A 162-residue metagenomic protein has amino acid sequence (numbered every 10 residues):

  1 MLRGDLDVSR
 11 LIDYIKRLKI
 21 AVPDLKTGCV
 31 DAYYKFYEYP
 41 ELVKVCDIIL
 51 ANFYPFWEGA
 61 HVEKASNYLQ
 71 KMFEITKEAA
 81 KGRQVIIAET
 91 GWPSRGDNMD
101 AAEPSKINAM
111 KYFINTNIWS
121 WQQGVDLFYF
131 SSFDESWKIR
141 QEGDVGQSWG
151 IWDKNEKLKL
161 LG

Functional and structural regions predicted by a protein language model:
M1-L6, Y37, I87: Active-site groove signature of glycoside hydrolases
V8-K19, L69-K77, F113-N117: Generic structural signal for well-ordered alpha-helices, preferentially at hydrophobic/aromatic core positions
K19-C29, G82-V85: Short beta-strand/loop segments at the ligand-binding rim of alpha/beta enzyme cores
I20, P40-V45, E78-K81, W121: Acidic (Asp/Glu)-rich catalytic clusters
D31-Y68: Aromatic- and acid-rich polysaccharide-binding/catalytic face of secreted or lumenal carbohydrate-active enzymes
I49, I87-E89, L127: Conserved, mostly hydrophobic/aromatic
Y54-N98: Glycoside hydrolase catalytic-domain groove-lining segments
N98-K106, W119-G162: Aromatic-rich peripheral "rim/lid" segments of glycoside hydrolase catalytic domains that contact and position glycan
